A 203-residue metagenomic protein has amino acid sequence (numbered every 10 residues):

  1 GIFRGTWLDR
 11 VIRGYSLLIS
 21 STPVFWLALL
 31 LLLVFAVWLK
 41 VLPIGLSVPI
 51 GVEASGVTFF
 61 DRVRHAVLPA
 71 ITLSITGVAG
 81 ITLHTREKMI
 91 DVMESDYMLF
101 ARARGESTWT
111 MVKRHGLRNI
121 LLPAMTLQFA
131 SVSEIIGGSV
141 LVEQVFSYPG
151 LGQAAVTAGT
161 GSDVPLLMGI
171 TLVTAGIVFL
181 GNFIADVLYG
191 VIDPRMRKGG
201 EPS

Functional and structural regions predicted by a protein language model:
G1-L8, V24, G56-S203: Alpha-helical transmembrane segments of integral membrane proteins, especially multi-pass inner/plasma-membrane
R13-A79: Membrane-water interface segments at transmembrane-helix boundaries in multipass membrane proteins
